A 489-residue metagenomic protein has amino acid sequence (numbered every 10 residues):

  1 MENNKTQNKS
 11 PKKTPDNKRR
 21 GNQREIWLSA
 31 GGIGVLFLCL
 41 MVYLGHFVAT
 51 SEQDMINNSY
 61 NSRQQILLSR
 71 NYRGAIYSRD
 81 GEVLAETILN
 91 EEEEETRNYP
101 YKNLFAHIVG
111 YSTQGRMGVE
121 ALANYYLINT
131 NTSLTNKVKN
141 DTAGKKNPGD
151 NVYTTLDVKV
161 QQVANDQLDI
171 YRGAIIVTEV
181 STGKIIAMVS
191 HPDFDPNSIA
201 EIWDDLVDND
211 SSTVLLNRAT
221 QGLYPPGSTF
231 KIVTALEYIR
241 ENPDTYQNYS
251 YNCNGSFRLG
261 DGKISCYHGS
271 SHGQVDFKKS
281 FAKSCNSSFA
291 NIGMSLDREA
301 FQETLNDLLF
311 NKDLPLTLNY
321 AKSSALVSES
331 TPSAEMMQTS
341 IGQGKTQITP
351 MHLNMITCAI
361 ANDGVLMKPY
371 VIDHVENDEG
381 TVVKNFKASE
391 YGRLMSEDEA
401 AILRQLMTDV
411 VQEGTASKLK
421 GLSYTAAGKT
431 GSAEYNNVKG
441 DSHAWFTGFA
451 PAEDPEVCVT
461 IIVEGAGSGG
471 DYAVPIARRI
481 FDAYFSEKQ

Functional and structural regions predicted by a protein language model:
M1-W203, V214, L223, Y249 (+3 more regions): Periplasmic/cell-envelope proteins involved in peptidoglycan metabolism and beta-lactam response
E2-K5, D80, S181-S228, V233-G465 (+1 more regions): Beta-lactam-recognizing serine transpeptidase/beta-lactamase-like catalytic domain environment
